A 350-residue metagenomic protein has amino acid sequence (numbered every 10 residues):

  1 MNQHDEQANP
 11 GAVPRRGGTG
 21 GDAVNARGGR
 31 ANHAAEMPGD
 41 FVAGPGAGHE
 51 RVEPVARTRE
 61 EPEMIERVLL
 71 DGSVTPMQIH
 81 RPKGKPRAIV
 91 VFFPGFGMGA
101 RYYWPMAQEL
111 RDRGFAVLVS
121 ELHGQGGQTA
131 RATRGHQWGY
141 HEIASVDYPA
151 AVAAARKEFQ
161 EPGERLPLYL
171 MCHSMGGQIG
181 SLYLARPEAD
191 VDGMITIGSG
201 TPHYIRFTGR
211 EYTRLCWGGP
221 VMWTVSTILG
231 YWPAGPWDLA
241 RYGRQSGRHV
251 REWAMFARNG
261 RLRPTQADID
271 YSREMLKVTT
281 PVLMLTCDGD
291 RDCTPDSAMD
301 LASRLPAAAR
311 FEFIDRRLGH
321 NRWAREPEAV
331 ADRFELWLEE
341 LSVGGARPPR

Functional and structural regions predicted by a protein language model:
H49-I79: N-terminal cap/lid segment of alpha/beta-hydrolase-fold proteins
G95-M98: Active-site glycine-rich loops that stabilize anionic/oxyanionic intermediates across multiple enzyme folds
E109-R131: Conserved alpha/beta-hydrolase
Q137-E158: Alpha/beta-hydrolase active-site loop
M171-R261: Alpha/beta-hydrolase-fold enzymes
V278, M284-T286: Short beta-strand/loop motif that positions the catalytic acidic residue of the alpha/beta-hydrolase fold
T294-S303: Short alpha-helix in the alpha/beta-hydrolase fold that links the catalytic acid
I314-R350: Catalytic active-site module of serine/aspartate enzymes centered on a nucleophile-bearing elbow/loop
